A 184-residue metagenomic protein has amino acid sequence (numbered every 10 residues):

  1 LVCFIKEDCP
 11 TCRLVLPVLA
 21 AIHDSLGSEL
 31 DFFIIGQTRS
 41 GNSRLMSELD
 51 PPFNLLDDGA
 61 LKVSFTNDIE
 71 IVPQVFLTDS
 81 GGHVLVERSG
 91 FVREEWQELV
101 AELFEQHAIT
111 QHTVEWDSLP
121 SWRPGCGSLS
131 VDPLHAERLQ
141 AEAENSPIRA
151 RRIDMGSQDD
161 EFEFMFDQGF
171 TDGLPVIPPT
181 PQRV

Functional and structural regions predicted by a protein language model:
L1-L14, L19: Short active-site neighborhood of thiol/selenol oxidoreductases, capturing the structured segment around
L14-G36: Conserved helix-turn-beta segment immediately C-terminal to the redox Cys motif in thioredoxin-like folds
F33, M46-F76: Short, internal strand/loop/helix patches that form the active-site neighborhood or redox-interaction surface
R39-L45: Short, charged/polar "capping" segments at the starts of alpha-helices and the immediately preceding loops
S80: Short, ordered coil/turn segments that flank beta-strands lining enzyme active or ligand-binding pockets
H83-R138: Thiol-/selenol-based redox modules, centered on thioredoxin-like and closely related oxidoreductase domains
P133-V184: Metallocofactor- and cofactor-centric catalytic cores in central/energy metabolism, strongly enriched
